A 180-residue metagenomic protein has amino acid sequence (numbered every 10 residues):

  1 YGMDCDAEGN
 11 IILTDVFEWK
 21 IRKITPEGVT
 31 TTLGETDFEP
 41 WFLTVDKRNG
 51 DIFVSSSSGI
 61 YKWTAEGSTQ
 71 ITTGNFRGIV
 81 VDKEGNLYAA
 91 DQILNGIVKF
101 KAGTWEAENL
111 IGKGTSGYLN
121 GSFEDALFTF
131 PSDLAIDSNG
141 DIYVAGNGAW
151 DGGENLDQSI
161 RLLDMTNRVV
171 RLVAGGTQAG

Functional and structural regions predicted by a protein language model:
Y1-G2, G28-F42, S56, E66-R77 (+4 more regions): Gly/Pro-rich loop segments of beta-rich domains
C5-E8, V45-N49, V81-E84, I136-G140: Residue-level detector of Asp-centered blade-edge/turn motifs that repeat once per structural unit in beta-propeller
N10-I12, D51-V54, N86-A89, D141-V144 (+1 more regions): Conserved beta-propeller blade signature
F17, S58, I93, G148-A149: Residue-level signature of beta-propeller blades and closely related beta-rich strand-turn architectures in secreted
W19-K23, G59-Y61, N95-K99, D157-L162: A short loop-to-beta-strand structural motif that recurs across blades of beta-propeller domains
P26, K47, W63-A65, F100-A102 (+1 more regions): Inter-blade boundary loops/turns of WD-repeat beta-propellers
